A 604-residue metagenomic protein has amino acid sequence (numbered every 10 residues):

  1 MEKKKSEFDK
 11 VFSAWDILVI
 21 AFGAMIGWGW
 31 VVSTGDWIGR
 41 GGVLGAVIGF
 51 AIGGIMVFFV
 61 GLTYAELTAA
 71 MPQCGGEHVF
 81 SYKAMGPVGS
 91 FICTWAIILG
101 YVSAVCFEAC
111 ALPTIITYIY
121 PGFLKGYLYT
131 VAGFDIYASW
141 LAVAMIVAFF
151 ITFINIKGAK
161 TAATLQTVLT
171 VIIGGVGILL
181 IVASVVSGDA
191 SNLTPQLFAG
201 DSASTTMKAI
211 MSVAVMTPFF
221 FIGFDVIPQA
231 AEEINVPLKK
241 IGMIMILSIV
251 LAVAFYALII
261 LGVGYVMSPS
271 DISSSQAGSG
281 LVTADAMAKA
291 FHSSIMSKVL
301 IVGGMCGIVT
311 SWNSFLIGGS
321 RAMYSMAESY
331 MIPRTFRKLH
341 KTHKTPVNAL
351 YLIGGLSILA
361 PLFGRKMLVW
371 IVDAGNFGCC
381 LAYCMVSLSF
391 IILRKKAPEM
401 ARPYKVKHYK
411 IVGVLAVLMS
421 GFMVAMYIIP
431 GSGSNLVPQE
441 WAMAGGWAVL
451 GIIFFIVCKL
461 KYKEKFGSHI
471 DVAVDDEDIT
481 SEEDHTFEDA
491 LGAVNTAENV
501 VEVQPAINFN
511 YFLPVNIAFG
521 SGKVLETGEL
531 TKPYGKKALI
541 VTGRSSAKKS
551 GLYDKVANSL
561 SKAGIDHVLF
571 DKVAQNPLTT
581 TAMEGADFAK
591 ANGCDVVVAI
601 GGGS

Functional and structural regions predicted by a protein language model:
M1-F12, F390-I411, G431-V500: Terminal cytosolic tails of multi-pass membrane transporters, especially the segment immediately following the final
K3-F8, V47, F123-S139, V168-K298: Helix-loop-helix junctions that connect adjacent transmembrane segments in multi-pass membrane transporters
D9, S33-F134, S248-L251, M443-V449: Extracellular loop-to-transmembrane helix junctions
D36-G42, A46, C110-A111, L124-I136 (+5 more regions): Transmembrane helix-loop boundary segments of multi-pass membrane transporters
Y64, Q73, A96-T114, F221 (+3 more regions): Membrane-helix boundary/coupling elements in multi-pass transport proteins
V79-S81, G86, Y118-F123, Y129 (+4 more regions): TM-loop-TM module centered on a large, flexible mid-protein loop between adjacent transmembrane helices in multi-pass
S139-A190, M245-V250, V372-M385, I411-L415 (+1 more regions): Membrane-interface loop-to-helix entry segments
G551-S604: N-terminal small/polar loop signature for handling phosphorylated ligands or for N-terminal nucleophile
